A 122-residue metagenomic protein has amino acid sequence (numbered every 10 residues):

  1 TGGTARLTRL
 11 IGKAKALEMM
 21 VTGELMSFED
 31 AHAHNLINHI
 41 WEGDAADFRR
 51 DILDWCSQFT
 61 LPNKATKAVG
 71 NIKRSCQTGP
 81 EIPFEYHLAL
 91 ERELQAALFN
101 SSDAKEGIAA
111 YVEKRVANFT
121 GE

Functional and structural regions predicted by a protein language model:
T1, L25, K105: Glycine-rich phosphate-binding loop at the start of an alpha helix
T1-M20, H34, D51-C56: CoA-thioester-processing core
G3-R6, K15, A68-N71, E91-L94 (+1 more regions): Hydrophobic alpha-helical segments typical of transmembrane helices and their membrane-interface/capping positions
E18, T22-E24, D30, H39: Well-ordered beta-strand positions
F28, H34-A89, S102, N118-E122: C-terminal long alpha-helix characteristic of the crotonase
A97-L98: C-terminal and late-domain segments of enzyme folds
K114: Conserved N-box asparagine in the HATPase_c
